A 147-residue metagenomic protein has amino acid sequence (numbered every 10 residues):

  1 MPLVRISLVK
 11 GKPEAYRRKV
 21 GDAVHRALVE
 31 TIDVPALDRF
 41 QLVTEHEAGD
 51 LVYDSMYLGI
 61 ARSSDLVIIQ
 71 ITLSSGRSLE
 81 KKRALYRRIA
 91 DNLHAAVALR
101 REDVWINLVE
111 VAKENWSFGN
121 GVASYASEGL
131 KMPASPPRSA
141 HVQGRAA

Functional and structural regions predicted by a protein language model:
M1-A147: A domain-level signal for the structural core that forms small-molecule/cofactor-binding pockets and catalytic centers
